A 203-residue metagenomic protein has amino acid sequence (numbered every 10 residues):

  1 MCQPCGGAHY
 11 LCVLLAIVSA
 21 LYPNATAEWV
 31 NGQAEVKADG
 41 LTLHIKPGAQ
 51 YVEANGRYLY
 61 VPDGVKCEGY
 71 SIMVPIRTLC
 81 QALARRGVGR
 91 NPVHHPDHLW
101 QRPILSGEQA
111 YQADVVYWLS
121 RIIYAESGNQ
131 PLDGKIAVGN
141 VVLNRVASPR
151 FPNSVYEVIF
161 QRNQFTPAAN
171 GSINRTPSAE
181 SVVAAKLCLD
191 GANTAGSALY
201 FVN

Functional and structural regions predicted by a protein language model:
M1-S120: Primary recognition of N-terminal secretory signal peptides and signal-anchoring hydrophobic helices
L105-N203: Bacterial extracytoplasmic/cell-wall-associated proteins, especially those involved in peptidoglycan
